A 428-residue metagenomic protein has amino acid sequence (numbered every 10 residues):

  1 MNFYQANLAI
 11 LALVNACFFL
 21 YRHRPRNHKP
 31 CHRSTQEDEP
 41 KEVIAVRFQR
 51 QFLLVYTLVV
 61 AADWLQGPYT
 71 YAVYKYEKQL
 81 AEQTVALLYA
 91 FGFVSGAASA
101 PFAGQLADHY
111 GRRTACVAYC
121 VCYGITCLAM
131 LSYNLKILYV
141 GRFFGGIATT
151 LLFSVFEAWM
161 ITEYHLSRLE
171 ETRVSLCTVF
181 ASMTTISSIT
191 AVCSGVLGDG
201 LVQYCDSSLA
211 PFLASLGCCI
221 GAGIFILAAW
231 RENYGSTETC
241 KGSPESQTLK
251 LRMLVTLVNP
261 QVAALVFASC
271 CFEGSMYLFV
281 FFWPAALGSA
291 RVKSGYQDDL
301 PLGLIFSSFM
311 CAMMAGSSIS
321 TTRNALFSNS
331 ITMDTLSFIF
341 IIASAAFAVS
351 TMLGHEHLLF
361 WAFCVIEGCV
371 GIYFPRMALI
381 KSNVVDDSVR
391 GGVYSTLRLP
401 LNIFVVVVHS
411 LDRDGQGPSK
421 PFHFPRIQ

Functional and structural regions predicted by a protein language model:
Y4-C17, S187, L209-A228, P421-Q428: Symmetry-related core transmembrane helices of the 12-TM Major Facilitator Superfamily/SLC fold
L20-P30, D199, D206-S208, S215-P244 (+1 more regions): Helix-loop junctions on the cytosolic side of multi-pass membrane transporters, especially the intracellular loop
H32-V46, W230-A268, S289: Juxtamembrane intracellular "pre-TM" segments in multi-pass secondary transporters
Q51, V55-A72, V85-A107, G111-T114 (+8 more regions): Substrate-agnostic recognition of the 12-TM MFS/MFS-like secondary transporter fold
A62-Q83, F281-L300, S350: Short amphipathic helix-loop junctions that connect adjacent transmembrane helices in Major Facilitator Superfamily/SLC
H109-C120, A325-F340, S419: Cytoplasmic membrane-interface "Motif A"-like loop-to-helix N-cap segments of 12-TM Major Facilitator Superfamily
V121-L138, I341-G354: C-terminal ends and interior cores of transmembrane alpha-helices in multi-pass membrane transporters/permeases
S330-F374: C-terminal transmembrane helical hairpin of 12-TM major facilitator-type secondary transporters
